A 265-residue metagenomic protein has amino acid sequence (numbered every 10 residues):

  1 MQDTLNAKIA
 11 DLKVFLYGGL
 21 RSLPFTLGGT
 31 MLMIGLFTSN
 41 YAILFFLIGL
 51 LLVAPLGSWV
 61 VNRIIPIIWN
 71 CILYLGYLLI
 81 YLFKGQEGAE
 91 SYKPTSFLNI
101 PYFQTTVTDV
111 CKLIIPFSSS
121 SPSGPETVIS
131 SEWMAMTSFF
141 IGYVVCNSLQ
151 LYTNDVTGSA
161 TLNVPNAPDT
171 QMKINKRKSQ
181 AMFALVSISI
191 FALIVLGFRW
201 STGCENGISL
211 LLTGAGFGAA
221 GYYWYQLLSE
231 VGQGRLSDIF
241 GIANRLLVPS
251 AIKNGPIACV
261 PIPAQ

Functional and structural regions predicted by a protein language model:
M1-Q265: Terminal transmembrane helix and immediately flanking juxtamembrane interfaces of multi-pass membrane proteins
